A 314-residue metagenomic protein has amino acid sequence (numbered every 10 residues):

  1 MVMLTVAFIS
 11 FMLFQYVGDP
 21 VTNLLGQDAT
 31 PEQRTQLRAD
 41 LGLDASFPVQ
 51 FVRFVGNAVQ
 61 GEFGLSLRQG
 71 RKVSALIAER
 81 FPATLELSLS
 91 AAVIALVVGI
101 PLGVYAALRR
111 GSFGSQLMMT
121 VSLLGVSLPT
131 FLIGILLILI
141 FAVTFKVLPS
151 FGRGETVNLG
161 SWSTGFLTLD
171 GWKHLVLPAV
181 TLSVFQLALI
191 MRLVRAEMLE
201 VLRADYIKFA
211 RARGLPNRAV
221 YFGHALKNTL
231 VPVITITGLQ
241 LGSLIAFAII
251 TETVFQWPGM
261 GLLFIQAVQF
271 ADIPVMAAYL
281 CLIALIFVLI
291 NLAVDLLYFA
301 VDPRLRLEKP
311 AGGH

Functional and structural regions predicted by a protein language model:
V2-V52, F145-L167: Hydrophobic alpha-helical transmembrane segments of membrane transport/permease proteins and related membrane-embedded
L4, F81-G114, V143, N158-H314: Alpha-helical transmembrane segments of integral membrane proteins, especially multi-pass inner/plasma-membrane
I9-V17, A45, G56, V121-G152 (+2 more regions): Membrane-water interface segments at the C-terminal ends of transmembrane alpha-helices in multi-pass inner-membrane
N23, S46, L76, S115 (+4 more regions): Alpha-helical transmembrane segments and their helix-entry boundary regions
Q27-G42, M119-I133, L177-S183, A219-I236: Hydrophobic alpha-helical transmembrane segments
T30-E62, I207, Q256-A267: Short hydrophobic, aromatic-rich alpha-helical segments embedded in or entering the lipid bilayer of multi-pass
D44-I100: An internal, D/E-rich "acidic patch" concept
S46, Q50, F54, K72 (+11 more regions): Amphipathic alpha-helical recognition patches that constitute DNA-binding helices
